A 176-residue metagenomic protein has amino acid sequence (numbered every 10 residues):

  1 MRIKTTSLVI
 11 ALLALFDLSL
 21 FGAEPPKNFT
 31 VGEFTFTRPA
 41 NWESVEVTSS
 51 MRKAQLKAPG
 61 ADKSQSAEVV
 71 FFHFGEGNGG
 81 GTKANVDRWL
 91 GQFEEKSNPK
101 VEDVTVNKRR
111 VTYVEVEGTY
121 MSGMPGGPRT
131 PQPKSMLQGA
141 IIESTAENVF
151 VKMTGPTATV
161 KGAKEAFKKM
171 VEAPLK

Functional and structural regions predicted by a protein language model:
M1-T5: Positively charged n-region of N-terminal signal peptides that target proteins for export
S7-S19: Bacterial N-terminal signal peptides
F21-F29: Cleaved targeting-peptide boundary
F34-F93, E102: Secretory pathway targeting signatures of secreted, lumenal, and periplasmic proteins
F36, W42, T145-K176: Surface-exposed amphipathic alpha-helical segments
A40, S50-K53, V86-I142: Signature of long, low-cysteine stretches enriched in small and polar/charged residues
S64, N78-T82, P131-K134, S144 (+1 more regions): Solvent-exposed, acidic/flexible segments
E76-G79, G118-S122, P156-V160: Solvent-exposed loop/turn segments at secondary-structure junctions within structured extracellular/periplasmic domains
